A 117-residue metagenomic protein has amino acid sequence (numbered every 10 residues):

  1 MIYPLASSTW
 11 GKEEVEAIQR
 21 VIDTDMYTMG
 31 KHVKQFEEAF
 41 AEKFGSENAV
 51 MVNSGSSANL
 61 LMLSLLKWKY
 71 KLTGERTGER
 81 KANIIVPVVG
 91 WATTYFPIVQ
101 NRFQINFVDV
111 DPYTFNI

Functional and structural regions predicted by a protein language model:
M1-G78, Q100: Conserved PLP-binding active-site segment in aminotransferase class I/II-type PLP enzymes
W68-I117: PLP-dependent aminotransferase-like
